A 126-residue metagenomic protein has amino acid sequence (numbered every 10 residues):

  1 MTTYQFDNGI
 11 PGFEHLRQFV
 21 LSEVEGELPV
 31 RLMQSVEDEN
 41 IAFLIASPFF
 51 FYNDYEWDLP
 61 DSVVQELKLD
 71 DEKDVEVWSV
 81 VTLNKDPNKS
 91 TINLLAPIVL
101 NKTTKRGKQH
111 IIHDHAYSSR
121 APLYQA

Functional and structural regions predicted by a protein language model:
M1-D54, E72-W78, T82-A126: Long, compositionally biased stretches
Y55-S62: Short beta-strand-centered segments at strand-helix junctions
S62-D70: Short active-site loop/helix that positions an aromatic residue
